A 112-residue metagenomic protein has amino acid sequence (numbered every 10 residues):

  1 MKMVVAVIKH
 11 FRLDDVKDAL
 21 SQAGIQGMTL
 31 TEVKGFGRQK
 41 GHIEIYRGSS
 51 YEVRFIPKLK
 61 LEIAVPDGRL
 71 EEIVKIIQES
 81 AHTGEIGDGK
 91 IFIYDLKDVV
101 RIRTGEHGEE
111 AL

Functional and structural regions predicted by a protein language model:
M1-L112: Positively charged, small/polar-rich N-terminal and surface patches that mediate targeting and assembly and bind
